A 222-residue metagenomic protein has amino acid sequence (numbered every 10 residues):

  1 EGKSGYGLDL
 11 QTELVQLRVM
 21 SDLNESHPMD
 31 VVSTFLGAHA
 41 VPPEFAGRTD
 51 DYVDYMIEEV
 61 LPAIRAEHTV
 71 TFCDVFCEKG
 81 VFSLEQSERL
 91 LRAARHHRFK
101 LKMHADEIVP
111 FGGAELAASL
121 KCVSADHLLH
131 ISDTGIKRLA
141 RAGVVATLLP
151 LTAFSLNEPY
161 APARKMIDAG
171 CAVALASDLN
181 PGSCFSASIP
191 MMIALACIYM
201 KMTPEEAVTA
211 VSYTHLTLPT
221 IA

Functional and structural regions predicted by a protein language model:
E1-F111: Metal-coordinating catalytic core of metallo-dependent amide/deamination hydrolases
V32-L36, L128-I131, S177: Non-cysteine beta-strand/loop elements that form the S-adenosyl-L-methionine
V53-E59, A63-R65, F82-I167, S186: Catalytic core of soluble alpha/beta enzymes
K102, A169-I189: Short acidic/histidine-rich active-site segments
L149-F154, A176-L179, L195-M200: Short beta-alpha connecting loops at secondary-structure transitions that line or flank enzyme active sites
A207-S212: Short, well-structured alpha-helical segments that form the helix of a local strand-helix-strand
T214-T220: Conserved small/polar residues in nucleotide/adenosyl-binding loops
